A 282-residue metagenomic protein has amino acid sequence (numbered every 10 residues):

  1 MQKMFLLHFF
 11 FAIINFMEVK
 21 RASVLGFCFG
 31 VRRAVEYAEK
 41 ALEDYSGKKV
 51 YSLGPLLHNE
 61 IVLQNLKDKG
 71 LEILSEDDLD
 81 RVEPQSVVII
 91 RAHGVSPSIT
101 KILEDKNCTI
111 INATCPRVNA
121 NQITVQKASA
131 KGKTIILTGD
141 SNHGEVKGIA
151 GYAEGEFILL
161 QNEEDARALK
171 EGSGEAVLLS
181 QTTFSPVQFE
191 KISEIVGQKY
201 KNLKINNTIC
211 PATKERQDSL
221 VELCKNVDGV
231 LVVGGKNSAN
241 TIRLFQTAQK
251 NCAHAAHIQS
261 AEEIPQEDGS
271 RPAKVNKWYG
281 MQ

Functional and structural regions predicted by a protein language model:
M1-H8: N-terminal amphipathic/hydrophobic targeting modules at extreme N-termini, encompassing cleavable Sec/SRP-type signal
I13, M17-Q282: The feature marks the mature, well-folded catalytic cores of soluble enzymes
